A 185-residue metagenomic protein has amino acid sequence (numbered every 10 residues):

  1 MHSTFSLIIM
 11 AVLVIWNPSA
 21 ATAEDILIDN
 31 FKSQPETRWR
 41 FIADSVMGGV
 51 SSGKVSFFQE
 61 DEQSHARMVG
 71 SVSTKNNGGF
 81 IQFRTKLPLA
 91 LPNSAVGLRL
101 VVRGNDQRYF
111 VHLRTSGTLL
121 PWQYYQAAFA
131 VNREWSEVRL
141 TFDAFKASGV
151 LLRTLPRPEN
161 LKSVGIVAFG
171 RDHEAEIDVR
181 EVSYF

Functional and structural regions predicted by a protein language model:
M1-I8: Bacterial N-terminal signal peptides that target proteins for export
I8-W16: Bacterial N-terminal signal peptides
A20-F185: Beta-rich carbohydrate-recognition modules and glycan-binding surfaces
